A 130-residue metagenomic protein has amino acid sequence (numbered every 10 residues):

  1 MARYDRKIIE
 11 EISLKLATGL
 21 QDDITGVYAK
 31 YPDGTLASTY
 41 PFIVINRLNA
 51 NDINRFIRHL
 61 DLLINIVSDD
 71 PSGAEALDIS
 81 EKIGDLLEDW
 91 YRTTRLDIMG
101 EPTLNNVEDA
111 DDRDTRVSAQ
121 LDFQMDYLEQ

Functional and structural regions predicted by a protein language model:
M1-L14, R47-I57, I98-Q130: Short, charged interaction patches at domain edges and termini
M1-N54, A74, D85, W90 (+1 more regions): Small/polar-rich, solvent-exposed N-terminal microdomains that initiate assembly or binding
V44, N65, D122: Conserved beta-strand segments that form the floor/walls of ligand-binding pockets within enzyme and binding domains
I66-D70, M125-Y127: Short beta-strand-to-loop capping motifs
P71-D78: Short, conserved charged micro-motifs
I79-I83: Short amphipathic alpha-helical coupling segments at ligand-binding clamshell hinges and other catalytic/signaling
